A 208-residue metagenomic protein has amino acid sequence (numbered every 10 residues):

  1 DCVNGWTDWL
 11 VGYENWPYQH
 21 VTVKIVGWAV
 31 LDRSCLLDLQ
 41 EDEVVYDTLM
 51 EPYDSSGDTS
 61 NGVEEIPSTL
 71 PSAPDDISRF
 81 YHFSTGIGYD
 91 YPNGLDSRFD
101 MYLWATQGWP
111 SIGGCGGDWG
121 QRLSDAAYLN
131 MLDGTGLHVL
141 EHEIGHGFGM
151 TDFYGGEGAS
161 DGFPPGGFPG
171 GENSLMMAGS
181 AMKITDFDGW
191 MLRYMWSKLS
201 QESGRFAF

Functional and structural regions predicted by a protein language model:
C2-G12, G147, T151: Structured segments of extracytoplasmic/periplasmic soluble domains in secreted or envelope-associated proteins
N4-T7, F83-T85, G155-S160: Short amphipathic alpha-helical surface micro-motifs
W9, Y13-H138: Metzincin-family zinc-dependent endopeptidase catalytic domain
G117-Q201, R205-F208: The catalytic-center signature of Zn2+-dependent metalloproteases
